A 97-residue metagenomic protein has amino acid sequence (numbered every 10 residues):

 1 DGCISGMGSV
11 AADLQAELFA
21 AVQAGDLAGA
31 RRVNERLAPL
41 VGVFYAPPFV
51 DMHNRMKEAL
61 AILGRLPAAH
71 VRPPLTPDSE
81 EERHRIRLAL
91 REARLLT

Functional and structural regions predicted by a protein language model:
D1-F49: Catalytic alpha/beta core domains of metabolic enzymes, predominantly
A12-Q15, H53-M56, R83: A general structural signal for well-ordered alpha-helical segments in protein cores
A20, E58, L88: Surface-exposed charge patches
Q23, A61, R91: Short polybasic/polar patches that bind polyanions
A30, M56, I86: Conserved, mostly hydrophobic/aromatic
P39-P73: Conserved short secondary-structure transition element at the edge of the structured enzyme core that lines
R65-T97: Flexible C-terminal active-site loop/helix
